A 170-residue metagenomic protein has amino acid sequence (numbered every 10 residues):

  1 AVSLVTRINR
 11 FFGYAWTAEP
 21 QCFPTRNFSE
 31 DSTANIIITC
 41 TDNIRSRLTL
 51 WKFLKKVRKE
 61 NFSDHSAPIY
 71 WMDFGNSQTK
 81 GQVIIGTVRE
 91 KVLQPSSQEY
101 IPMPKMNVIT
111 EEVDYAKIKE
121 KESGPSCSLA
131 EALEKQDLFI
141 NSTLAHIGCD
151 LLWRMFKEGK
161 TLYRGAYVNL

Functional and structural regions predicted by a protein language model:
A1-G13: Glycine-rich phosphate-binding loop and adjoining beta1-alpha1-beta2 segment of Rossmann-like nucleotide-binding folds
F12-T17, A67: A short helix-to-beta-strand connector/capping loop
A15-P20, T161-R164: A short coil-to-beta-strand element that immediately follows conserved catalytic motifs
E19-F28: Conserved SAM/SAH-binding loop
S32-I36, C40-L170: Glycine-rich phosphate/adenylate-binding loop
